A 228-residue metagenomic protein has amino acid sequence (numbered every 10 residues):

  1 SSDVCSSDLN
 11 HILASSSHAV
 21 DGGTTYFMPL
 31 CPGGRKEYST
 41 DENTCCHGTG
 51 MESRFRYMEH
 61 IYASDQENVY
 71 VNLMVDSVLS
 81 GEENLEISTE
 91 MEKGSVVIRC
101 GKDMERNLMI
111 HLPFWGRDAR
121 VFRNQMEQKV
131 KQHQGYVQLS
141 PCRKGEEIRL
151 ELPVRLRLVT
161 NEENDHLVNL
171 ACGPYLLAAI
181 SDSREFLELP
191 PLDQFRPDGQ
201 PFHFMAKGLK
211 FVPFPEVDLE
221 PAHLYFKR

Functional and structural regions predicted by a protein language model:
D3-S6: Short, small-residue-biased leader/transition segments that mark boundaries at the very start of proteins
L9-K93, R99, Q132, E147-R228: C-terminal beta-rich recognition modules with glycine/proline-rich loops and embedded aromatic residues
L79, R99-G101, V121-F122, L139: Alpha-helix C-terminal capping segments
R99, H111, Q138-S140, E151: Generic structural detector for well-ordered beta-strands
M104-F114: Surface-exposed beta-strand/loop patches in extracellular or lumenal glycoproteins
G116-L139, L158-E163: Solvent-exposed beta-strand/loop surfaces of large extracellular or lumenal domains
